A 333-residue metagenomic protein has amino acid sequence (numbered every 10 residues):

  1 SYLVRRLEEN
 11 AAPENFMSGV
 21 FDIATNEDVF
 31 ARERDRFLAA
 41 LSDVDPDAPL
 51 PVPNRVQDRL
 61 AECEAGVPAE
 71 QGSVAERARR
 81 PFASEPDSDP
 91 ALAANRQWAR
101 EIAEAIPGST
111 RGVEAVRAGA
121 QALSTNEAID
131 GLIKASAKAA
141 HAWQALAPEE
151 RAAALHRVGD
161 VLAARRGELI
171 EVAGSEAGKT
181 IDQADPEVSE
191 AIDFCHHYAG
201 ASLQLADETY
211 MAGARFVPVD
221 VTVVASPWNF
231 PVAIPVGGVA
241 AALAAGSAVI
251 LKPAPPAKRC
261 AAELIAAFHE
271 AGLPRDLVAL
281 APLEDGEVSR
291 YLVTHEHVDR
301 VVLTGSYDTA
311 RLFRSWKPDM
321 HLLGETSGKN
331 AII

Functional and structural regions predicted by a protein language model:
Y2-A164, E171, P186-S226, T326: Terminal low-complexity tails and localization/encapsulation signals of metabolic enzymes
S136, V158, E176, A191 (+4 more regions): Alpha-helix boundary/capping residues
R157-E168, E263, A267-L273: Generic non-transmembrane alpha-helical segments
L169-I170, E176, T180, E187-V188: Alpha-helical heptad-repeat coiled-coil segments that mediate oligomerization/polymerization in large
G174, S202-I333: Rossmann-like NAD(P) dinucleotide-binding subdomain of oxidoreductase/dehydrogenase enzymes
Q183-V188, L280-P282: Short loop-beta-helix segment that forms the pyridoxal 5′-phosphate
